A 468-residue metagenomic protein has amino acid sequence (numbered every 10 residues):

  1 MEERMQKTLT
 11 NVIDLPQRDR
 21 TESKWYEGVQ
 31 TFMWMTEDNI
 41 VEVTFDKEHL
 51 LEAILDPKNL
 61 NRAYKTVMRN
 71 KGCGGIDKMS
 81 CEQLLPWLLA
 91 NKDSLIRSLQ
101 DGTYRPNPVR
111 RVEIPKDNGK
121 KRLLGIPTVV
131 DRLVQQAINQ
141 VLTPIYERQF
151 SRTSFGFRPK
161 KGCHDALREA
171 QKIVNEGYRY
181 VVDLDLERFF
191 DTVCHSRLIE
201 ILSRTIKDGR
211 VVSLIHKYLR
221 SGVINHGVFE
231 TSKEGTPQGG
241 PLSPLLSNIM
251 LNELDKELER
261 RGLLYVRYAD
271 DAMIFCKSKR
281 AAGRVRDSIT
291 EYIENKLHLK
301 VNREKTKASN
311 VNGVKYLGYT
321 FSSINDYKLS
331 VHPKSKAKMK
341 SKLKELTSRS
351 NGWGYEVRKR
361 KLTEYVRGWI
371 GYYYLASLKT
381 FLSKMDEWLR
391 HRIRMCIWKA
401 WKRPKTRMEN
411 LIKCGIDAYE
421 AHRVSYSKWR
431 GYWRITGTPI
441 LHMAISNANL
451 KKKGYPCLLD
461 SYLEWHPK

Functional and structural regions predicted by a protein language model:
M1-L89: Non-catalytic, polymerase-adjacent accessory regions of viral genome-replication enzymes
E3, L346-R407: Right-hand nucleic-acid polymerase module
C73, Q83-P108: Amphipathic alpha-helical blocks
S98-E113, D117, R152-G313: Conserved polymerase palm-domain catalytic core
L123-L124, T128: Conserved phosphate-binding loops in nucleotide/dinucleotide-binding enzymes
I138: Nucleotide/phosphate-binding loop and acidic/charged catalytic motifs in nucleotide-binding or -utilizing enzymes
R220, K296-R367: A conserved non-catalytic segment of reverse transcriptases and RNA-directed RNA polymerases corresponding to the late
R392, W401-K468: Extended C-terminal regions of large enzymes
